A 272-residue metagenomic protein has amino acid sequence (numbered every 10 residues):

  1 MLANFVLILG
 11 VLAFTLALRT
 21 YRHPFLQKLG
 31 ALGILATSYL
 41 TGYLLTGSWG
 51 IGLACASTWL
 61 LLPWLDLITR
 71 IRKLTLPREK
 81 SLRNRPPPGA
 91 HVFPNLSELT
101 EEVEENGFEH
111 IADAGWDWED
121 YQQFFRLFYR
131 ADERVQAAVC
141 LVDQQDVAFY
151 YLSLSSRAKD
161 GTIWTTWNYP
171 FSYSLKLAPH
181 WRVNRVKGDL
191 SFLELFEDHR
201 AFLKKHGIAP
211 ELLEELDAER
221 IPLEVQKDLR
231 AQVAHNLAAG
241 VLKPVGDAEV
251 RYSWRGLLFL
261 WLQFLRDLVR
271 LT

Functional and structural regions predicted by a protein language model:
M1, R22-P24, R130, C140-V142 (+3 more regions): Alpha-helix initiation/capping motif
M1-S81: N-terminal alpha-helical membrane-insertion module
G47-F125: N-terminal topogenic membrane-targeting module
W49, W59, W64, W116-W118 (+4 more regions): A residue-identity detector for tryptophan
L53, N168-F171, R185, L258 (+1 more regions): Short, isolated positions within intrinsically disordered regulatory regions of eukaryotic proteins
F93-L237: Structured extramembrane domains adjacent to transmembrane segments
E211-T272: A eukaryote-biased signal for long
